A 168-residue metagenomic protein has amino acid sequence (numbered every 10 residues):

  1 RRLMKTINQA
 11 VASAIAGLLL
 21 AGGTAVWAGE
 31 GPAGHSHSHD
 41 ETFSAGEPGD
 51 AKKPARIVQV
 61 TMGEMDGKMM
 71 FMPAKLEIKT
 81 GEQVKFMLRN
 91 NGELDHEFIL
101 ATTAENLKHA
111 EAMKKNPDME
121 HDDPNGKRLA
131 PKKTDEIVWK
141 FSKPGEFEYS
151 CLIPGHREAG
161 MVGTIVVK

Functional and structural regions predicted by a protein language model:
R1-M62: Extracytoplasmic entry segments of secretory-pathway proteins
E30, G34-H37, D123-K168: Extracellular/periplasmic metallocenter environments
K52-Q83: N-terminal edge beta-strand
R56, T80-E82, L94, N125 (+1 more regions): Residues that flank catalytic or metal-binding motifs in active/ligand-binding sites
K68, M113-D123: Short beta-strand and strand-turn-strand segments in soluble, beta-rich domains
M72, N91-I99, E105-L107, Y149 (+1 more regions): N-terminal soluble domains immediately following signal/targeting peptides that reside in extracytoplasmic
P73-L100, D135-K143, V167: Beta-strand cores of secreted/periplasmic/IMS beta-sandwich domains, seen most often in copper-related folds
A104-K115: Short aromatic-acidic-glycine turn motif
